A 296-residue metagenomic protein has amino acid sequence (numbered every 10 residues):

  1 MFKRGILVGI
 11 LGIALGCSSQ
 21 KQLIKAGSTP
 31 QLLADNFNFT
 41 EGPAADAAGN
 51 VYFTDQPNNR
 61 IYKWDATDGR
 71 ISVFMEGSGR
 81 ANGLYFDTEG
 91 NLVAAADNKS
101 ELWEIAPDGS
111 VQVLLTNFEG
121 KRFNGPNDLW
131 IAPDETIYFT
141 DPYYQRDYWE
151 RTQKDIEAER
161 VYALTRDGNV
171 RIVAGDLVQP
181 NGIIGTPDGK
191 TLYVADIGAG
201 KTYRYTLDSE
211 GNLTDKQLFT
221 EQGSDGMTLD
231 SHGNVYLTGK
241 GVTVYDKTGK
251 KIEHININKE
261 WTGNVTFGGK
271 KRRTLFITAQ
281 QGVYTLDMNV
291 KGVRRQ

Functional and structural regions predicted by a protein language model:
G5-G16: Bacterial N-terminal signal peptides
C17-Q296: Sequence-structural signature of mature extracellular/luminal beta-sheet repeat domains, prominently beta-propellers
